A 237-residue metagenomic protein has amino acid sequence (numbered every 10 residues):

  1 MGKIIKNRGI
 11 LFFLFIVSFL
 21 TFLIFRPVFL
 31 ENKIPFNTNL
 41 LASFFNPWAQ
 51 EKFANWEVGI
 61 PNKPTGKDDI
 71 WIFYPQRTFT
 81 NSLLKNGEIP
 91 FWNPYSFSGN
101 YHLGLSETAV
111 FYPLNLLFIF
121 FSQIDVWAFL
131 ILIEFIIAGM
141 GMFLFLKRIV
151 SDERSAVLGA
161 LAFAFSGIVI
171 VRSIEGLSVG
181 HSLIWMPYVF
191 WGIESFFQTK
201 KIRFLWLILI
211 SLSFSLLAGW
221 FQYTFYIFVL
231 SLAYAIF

Functional and structural regions predicted by a protein language model:
G2-L14: N-terminal membrane topogenic signal
N7, I119, Q123, F135 (+3 more regions): Membrane-interface junctions
I10-F13, Q123-L130, V189, L205: Membrane-interface helix-boundary signature
L11, I70, Q76-T78, S155-V157 (+1 more regions): Short hydrophobic "helix-edge" motifs at membrane interfaces and signal-peptide entry regions
F13-F25: Hydrophobic membrane-insertion alpha-helices, especially the h-region of bacterial N-terminal signal peptides
F22-G139, L161-L183: Membrane-interface coil-to-helix junctions
G139-I149, E153-F237: Membrane-embedded helix bundles of polyisoprenyl
